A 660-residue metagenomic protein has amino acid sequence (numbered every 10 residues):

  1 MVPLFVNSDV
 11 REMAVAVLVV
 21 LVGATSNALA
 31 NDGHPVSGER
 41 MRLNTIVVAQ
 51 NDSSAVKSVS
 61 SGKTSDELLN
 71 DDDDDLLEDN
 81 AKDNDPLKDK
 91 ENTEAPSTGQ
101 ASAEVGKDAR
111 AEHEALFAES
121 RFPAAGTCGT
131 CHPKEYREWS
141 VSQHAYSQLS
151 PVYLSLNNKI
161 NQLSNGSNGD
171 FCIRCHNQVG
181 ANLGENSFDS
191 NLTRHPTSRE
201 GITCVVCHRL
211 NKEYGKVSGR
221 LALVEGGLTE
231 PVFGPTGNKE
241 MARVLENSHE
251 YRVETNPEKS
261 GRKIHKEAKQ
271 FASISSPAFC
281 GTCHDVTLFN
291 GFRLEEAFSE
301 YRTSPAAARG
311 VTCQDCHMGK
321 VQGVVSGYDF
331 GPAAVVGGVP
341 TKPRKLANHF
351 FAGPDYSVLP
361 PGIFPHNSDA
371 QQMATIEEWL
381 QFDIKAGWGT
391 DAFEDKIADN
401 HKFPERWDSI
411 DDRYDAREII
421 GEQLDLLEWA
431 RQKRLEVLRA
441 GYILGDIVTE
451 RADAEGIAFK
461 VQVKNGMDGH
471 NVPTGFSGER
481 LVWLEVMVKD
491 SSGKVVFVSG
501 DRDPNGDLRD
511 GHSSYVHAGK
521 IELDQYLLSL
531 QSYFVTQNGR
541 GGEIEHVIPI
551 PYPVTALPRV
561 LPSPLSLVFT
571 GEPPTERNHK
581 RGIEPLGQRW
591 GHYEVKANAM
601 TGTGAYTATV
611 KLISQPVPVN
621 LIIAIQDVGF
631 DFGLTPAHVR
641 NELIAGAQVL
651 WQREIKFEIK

Functional and structural regions predicted by a protein language model:
V2-A14: Bacterial N-terminal signal peptides that target proteins for export
A14-A24: Bacterial N-terminal signal peptides
D32-A81: N-terminal propeptides/low-complexity segments immediately following signal peptides in secreted or periplasmic proteins
E67, L76-N80, N84-E119, E135-S164 (+4 more regions): Primarily the internal scaffold of c-type cytochrome electron-transfer domains, especially repeated/multiheme c-type
F171-Q178, H208: Outer-membrane beta-barrel channel domains
Q178-E185: Conserved, well-structured interaction surfaces
T603-A605: Extracellular Ig-like/FN3 beta-sandwich strand-entry sites
